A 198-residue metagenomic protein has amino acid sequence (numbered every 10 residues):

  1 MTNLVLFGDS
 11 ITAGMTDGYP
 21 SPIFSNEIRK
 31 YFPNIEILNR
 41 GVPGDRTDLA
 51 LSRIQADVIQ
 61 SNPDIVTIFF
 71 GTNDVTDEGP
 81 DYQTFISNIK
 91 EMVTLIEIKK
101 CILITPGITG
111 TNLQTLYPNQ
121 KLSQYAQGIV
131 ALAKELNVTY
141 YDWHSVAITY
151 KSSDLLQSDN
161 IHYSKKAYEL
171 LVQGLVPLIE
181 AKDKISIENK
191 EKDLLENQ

Functional and structural regions predicted by a protein language model:
M1-P43, D48, R53-N62: Serine-esterase "nucleophile elbow" of acetyl-processing enzymes
K30-F32, S52-Q198: Alpha-helical cap/lid subdomain in secreted, periplasmic, or secretory-pathway luminal O-acyl-processing enzymes
